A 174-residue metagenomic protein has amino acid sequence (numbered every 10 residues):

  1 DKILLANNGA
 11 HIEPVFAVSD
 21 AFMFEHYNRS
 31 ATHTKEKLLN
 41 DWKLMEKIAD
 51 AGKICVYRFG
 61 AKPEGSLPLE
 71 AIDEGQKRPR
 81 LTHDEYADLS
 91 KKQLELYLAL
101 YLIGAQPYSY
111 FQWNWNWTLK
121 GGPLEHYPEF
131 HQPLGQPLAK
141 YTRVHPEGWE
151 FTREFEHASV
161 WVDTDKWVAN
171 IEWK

Functional and structural regions predicted by a protein language model:
D1-K174: Glycan-processing catalytic domains of CAZymes
